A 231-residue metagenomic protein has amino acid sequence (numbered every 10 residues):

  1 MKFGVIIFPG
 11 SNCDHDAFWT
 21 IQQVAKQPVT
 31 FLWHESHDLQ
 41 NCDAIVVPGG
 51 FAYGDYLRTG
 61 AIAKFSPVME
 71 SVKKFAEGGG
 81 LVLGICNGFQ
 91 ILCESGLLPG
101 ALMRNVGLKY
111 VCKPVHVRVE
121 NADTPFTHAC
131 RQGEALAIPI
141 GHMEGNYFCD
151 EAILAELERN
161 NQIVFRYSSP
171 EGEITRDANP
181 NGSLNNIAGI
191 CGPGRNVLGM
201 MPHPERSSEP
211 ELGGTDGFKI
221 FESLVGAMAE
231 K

Functional and structural regions predicted by a protein language model:
M1-I85, C93-P99, M103-V111, R118 (+4 more regions): N-terminal beta1-alpha1 cap of cysteine-dependent amidohydrolase-like domains
G50-F51, G88, M143, P204: Active-site metal-binding loops of divalent metal-dependent hydrolases
K73-E77, N105-K231: Amide-donor transfer/coupling interface in amidating biosynthetic enzymes
G88-F89, D123: Short, flexible active-site-adjacent loop segments at beta-strand->alpha-helix junctions, enriched in small/polar
